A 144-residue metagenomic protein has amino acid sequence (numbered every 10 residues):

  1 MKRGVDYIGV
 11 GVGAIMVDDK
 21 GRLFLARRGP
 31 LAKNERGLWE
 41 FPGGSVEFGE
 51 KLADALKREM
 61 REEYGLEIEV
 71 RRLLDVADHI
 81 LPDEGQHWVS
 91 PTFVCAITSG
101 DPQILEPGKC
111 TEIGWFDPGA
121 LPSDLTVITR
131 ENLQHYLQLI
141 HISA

Functional and structural regions predicted by a protein language model:
M1-L23, V76, V94: Conserved N-terminal beta-strand and adjoining loop/helix that marks the start of the Nudix/MutT-like hydrolase domain
G4-I8, E35-L38, D83-V89, P107-C110: A generic structural micro-feature
D18, D78-P102, Y136: Active-site-adjacent beta-strand/loop module that shapes the phosphate/pyrophosphate-binding cleft
R22-E62: Conserved Nudix-box catalytic region and its N-terminal flanking loop in Nudix hydrolases and closely related
E40, T92-V94, G114: Conserved beta-strand segments that form the floor/walls of ligand-binding pockets within enzyme and binding domains
E67-D75: A short coil-to-beta-strand element that immediately follows conserved catalytic motifs
I104-Y136: NUDIX/MutT-family hydrolases
H141-I142: Conserved small/polar residues in nucleotide/adenosyl-binding loops
